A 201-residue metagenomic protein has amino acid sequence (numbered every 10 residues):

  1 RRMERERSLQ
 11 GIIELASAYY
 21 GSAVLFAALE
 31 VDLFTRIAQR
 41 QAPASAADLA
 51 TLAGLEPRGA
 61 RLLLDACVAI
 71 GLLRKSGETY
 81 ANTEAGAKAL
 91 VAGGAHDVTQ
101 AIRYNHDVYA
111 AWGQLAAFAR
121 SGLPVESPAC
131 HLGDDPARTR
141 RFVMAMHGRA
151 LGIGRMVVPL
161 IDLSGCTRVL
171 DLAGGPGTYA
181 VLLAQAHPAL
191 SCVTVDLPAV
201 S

Functional and structural regions predicted by a protein language model:
R2, L9-Q39, T51-L52, P57-T167: Conserved Class I S-adenosyl-L-methionine-dependent methyltransferase catalytic core
G165-G175: Conserved class I S-adenosyl-L-methionine
G175-S201: Class I SAM-dependent methyltransferase SAM/SAH-binding core
